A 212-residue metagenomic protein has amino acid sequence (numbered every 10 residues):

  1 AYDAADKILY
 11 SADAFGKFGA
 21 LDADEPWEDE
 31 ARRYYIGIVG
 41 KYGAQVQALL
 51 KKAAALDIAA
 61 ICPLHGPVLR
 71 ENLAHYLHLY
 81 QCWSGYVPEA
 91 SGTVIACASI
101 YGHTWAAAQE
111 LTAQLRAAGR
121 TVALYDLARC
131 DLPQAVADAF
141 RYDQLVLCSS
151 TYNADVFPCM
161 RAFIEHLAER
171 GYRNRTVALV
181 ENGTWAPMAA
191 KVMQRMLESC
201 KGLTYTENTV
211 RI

Functional and structural regions predicted by a protein language model:
A1-D24: Catalytic core of the metallo-beta-lactamase
Y2, L9, G92-A96, A178: Conserved beta-strand elements of the Class I
D13, A96-I100, L127, E181-N182: Cofactor-binding loop segments of dinucleotide-utilizing enzymes, especially the Rossmann-like FAD- and NAD(P)+-binding
G16, V68, Y101, R129: Short, glycine/acidic-enriched loop or turn micro-motifs at the edges of active sites
F18-I61, H65-V68, E110-T121, A135-I212: FMN-binding flavodoxin-like domain, especially the glycine-rich phosphate-binding loop
C62-E89: Short N-terminal or domain-adjacent regulatory/targeting segments
A96-A118: Short, charged N-terminal beta->alpha structural module
L127-P133: Short acidic loop-to-helix transition motifs that present clustered carboxylates
